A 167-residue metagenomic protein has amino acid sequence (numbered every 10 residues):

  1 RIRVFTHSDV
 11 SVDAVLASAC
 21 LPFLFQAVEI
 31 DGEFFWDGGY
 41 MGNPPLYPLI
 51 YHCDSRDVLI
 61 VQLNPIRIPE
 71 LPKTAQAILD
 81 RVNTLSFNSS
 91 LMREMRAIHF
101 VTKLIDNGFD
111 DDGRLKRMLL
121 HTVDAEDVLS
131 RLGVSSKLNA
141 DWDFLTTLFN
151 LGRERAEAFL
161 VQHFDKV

Functional and structural regions predicted by a protein language model:
R1-T6, L24: Carboxylate- and glycine-rich phosphate/diphosphate-binding segment that chelates Mg2+/Mn2+
F5-V10, E33, G39-V167: Non-catalytic peripheral regions of patatin-like phospholipases
V12-L24, G38-P44: Active-site glycine-rich loop that binds ribose-phosphate moieties when present
F23-G32: A short acidic-Thr-Gly-centered motif at the start of a beta-strand
